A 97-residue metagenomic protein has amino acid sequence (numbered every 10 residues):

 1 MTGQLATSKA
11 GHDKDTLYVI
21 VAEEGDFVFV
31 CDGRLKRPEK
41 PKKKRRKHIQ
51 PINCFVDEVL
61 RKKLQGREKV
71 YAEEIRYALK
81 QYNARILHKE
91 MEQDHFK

Functional and structural regions predicted by a protein language model:
M1-T2, K9, V19-K97: Ferredoxin-like alpha/beta domains used as RNA- or RNAP-binding modules
G11-K14: Short, charged beta-turn/beta-strand-edge "cap" motif at the junction between a beta-strand and an adjacent loop
